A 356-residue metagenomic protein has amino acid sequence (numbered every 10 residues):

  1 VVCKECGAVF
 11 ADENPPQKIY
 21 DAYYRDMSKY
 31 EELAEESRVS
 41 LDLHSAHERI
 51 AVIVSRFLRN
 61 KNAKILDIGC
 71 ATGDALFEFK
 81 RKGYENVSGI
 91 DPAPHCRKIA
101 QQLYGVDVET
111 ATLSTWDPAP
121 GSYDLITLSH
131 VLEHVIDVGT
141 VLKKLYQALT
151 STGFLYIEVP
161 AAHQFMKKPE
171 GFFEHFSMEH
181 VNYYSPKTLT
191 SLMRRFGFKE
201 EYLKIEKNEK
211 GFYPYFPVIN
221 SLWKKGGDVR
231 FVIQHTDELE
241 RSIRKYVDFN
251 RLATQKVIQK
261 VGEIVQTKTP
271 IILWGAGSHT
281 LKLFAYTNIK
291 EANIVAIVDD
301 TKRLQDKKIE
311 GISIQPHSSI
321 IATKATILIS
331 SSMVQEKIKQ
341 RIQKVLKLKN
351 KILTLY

Functional and structural regions predicted by a protein language model:
V1-G121, L125-S129, G139-L142, E206 (+3 more regions): Conserved N-terminal segment of class I S-adenosyl-L-methionine
Y84, G153, K347-K351: A short helix->loop->beta-strand "cap" motif at the edges of active sites that frequently abuts
R97-L103, P118-A119, M193, L304-E310 (+1 more regions): Short loop/helix-cap segments at secondary-structure boundaries that form the rim of catalytic
H130-H134: A short His-aromatic
G139-F154: A short glycine-rich, Lys/Arg-flanked "PGG" loop and its adjoining helix->strand segment in the class I
I157-M193: Short, glycine-/aromatic-enriched active-site segment of Class I SAM-dependent methyltransferases
F198-E209: Conserved S-adenosyl-L-methionine
F216-Y356: Hydrophobic, well-ordered beta-alpha structural blocks that scaffold small-molecule cofactor pockets
